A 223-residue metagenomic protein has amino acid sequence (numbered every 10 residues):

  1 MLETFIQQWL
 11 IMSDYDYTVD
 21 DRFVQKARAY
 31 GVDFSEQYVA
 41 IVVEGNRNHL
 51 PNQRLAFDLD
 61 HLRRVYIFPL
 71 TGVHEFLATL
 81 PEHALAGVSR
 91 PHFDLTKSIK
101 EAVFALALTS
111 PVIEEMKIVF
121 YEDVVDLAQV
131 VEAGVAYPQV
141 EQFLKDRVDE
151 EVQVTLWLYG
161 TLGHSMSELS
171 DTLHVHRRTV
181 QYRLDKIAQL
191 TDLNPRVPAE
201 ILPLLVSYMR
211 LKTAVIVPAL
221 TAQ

Functional and structural regions predicted by a protein language model:
M1-S13: Short, charged amphipathic alpha-helical surface segments
F5-Q8, S35-G45: Active-site-flanking beta-strand signature of metal-NTP-handling nucleotidyl enzymes and homologous cyclase-like
I11-Y17, A40: Intrinsically disordered, low-complexity terminal tails
Q25-Y38, N48-Q223: Cytosolic nucleotide-utilizing catalytic cores of signal-transduction proteins
